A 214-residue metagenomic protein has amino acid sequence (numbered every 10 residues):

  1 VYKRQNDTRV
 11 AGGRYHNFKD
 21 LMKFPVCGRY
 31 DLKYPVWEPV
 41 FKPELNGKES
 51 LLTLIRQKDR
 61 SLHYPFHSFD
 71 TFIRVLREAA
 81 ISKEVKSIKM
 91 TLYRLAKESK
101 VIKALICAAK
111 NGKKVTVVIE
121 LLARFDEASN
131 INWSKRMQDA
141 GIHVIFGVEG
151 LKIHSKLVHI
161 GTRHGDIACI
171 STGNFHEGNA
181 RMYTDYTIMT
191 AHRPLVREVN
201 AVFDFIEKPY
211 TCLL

Functional and structural regions predicted by a protein language model:
K3-L214: N-terminal localization/anchoring segments of enzymes in phospholipid and broader phosphate metabolism
